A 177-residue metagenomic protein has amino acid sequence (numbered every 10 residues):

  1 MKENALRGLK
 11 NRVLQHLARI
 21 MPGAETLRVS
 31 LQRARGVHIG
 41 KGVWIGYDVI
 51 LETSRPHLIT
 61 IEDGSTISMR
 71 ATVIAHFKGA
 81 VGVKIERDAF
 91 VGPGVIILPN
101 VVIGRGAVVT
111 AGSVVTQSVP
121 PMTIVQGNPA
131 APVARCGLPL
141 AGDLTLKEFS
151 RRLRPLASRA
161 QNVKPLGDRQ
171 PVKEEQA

Functional and structural regions predicted by a protein language model:
M1, L14, I85, I103 (+3 more regions): Generic signature of intrinsically disordered, low-complexity, basic-rich segments and short cationic peptides
M1-R12, I20, R28, G82-P99 (+1 more regions): Amphipathic repeat-derived elements
K2-I50: Extended, small-residue-rich solenoid/repeat segments and analogous flexible loops that form exposed scaffolds
E3, E25, D48, E52 (+5 more regions): Glutamate identity and glutamate-enriched acidic tracts
Q32-R33, V37-I39, V43-Q126, A130-V133: Structural signal for interior beta-strand "rungs" in well-ordered beta-sheet cores of soluble enzyme domains
A80-V91, I96-I97, N128-A177: C-terminal segments of enzyme domains that contribute to small-molecule binding surfaces
